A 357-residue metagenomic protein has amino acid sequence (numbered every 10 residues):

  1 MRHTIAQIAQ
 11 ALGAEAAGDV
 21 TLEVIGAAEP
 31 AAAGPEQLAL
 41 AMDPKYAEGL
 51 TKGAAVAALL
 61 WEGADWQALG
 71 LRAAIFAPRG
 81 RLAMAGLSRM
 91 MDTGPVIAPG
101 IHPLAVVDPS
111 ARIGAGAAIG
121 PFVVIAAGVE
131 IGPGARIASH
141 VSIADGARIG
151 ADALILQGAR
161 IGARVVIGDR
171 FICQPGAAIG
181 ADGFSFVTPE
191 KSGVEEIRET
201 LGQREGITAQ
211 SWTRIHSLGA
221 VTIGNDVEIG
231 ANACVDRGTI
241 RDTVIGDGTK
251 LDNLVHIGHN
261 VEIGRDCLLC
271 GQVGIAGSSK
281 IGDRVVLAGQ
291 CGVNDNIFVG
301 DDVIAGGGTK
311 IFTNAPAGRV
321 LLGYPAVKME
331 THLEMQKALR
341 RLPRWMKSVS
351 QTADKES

Functional and structural regions predicted by a protein language model:
M1-L104, V165, R170, G176-A177 (+3 more regions): Terminal amphipathic alpha-helical/low-complexity segments used for targeting or macromolecular assembly
L40, G100-S192, E196-K328: Structural signal for interior beta-strand "rungs" in well-ordered beta-sheet cores of soluble enzyme domains
